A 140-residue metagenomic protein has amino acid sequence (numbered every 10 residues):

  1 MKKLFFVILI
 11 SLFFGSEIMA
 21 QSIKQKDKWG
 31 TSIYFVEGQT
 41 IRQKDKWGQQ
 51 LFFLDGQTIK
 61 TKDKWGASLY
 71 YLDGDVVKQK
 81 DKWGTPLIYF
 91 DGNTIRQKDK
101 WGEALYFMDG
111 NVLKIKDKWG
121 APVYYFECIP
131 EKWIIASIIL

Functional and structural regions predicted by a protein language model:
K2-F6, S11-L12, S16-Q39, D45-Q49 (+4 more regions): Long terminal segments
